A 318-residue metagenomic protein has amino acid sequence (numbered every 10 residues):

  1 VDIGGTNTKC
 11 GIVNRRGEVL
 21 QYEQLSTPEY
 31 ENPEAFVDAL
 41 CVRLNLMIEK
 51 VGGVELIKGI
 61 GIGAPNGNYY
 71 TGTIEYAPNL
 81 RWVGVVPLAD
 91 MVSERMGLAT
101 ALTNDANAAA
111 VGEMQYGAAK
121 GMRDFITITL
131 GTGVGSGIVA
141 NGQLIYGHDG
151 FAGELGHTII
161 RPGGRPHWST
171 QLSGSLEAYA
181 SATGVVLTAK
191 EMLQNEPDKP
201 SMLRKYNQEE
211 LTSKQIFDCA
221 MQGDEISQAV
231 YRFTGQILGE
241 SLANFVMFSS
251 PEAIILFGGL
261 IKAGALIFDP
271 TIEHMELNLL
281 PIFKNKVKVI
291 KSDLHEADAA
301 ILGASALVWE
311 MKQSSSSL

Functional and structural regions predicted by a protein language model:
V1-G59, Y69-T73, D90-T100, Q115-M122 (+1 more regions): ATP-binding/phosphotransfer module of carbohydrate and carboxylate kinases, centering on a glycine-rich
E23-L25, P78, H148: Short hydrophobic alpha-helix segments
S26-E29, W82, A152-E154, I160: A short acidic/small-residue loop/turn micro-motif
T73-G84: A charged helix-plus-loop insertion that forms the helical arch/lid used to bind and gate nucleic-acid substrates
L102-A106: Short loop/edge segments at beta-strand edges and connector loops that shape dinucleotide/nucleotide cofactor-binding
K120-A180: Glycine-rich phosphate-binding loop of actin/hexokinase-like ATP-binding domains
